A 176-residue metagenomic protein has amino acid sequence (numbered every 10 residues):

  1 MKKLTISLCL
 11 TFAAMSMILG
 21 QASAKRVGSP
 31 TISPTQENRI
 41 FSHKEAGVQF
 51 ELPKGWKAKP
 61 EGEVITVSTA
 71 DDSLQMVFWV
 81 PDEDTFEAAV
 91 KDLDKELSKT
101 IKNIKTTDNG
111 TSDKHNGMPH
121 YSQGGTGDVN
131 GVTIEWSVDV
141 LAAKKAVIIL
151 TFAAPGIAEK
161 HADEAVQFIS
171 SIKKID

Functional and structural regions predicted by a protein language model:
M1-C9: Bacterial N-terminal signal peptides that target proteins for export
M15-A22: C-terminal segment of classical bacterial N-terminal signal peptides
A22-E45: Short N-terminal segments immediately surrounding and downstream of signal-peptide cleavage
T35-F41, E63-V64, H115-G124: Short, hydrophobic/aromatic-rich segments at coil-to-beta transitions
E45-D94, T126-D128: Secretory pathway targeting signatures of secreted, lumenal, and periplasmic proteins
P60, L97-K105, I172-D176: Sec/Tat-exported extracytoplasmic proteins
L97-K144: Signature of long, low-cysteine stretches enriched in small and polar/charged residues
V147-D176: Surface-exposed amphipathic alpha-helical segments
